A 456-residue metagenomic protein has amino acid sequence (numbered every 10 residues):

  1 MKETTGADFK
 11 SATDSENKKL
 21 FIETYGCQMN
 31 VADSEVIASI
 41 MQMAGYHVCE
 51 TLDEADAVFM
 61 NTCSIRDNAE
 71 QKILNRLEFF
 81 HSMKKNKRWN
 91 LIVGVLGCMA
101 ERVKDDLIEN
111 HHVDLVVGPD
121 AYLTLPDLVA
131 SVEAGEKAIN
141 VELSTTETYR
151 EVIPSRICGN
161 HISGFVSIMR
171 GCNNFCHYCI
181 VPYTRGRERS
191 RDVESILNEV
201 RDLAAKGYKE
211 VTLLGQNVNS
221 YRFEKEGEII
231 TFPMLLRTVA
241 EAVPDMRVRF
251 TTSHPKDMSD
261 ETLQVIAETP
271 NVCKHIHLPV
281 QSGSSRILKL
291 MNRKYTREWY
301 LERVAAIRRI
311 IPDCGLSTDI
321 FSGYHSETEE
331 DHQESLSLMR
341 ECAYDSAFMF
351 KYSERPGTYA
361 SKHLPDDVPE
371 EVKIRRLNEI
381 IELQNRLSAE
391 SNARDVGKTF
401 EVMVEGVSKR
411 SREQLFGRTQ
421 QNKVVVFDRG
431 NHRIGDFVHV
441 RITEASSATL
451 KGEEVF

Functional and structural regions predicted by a protein language model:
M1-Y221, T231, E261, I276 (+7 more regions): Proteins enriched for Cys/Gly/acidic motifs involved in redox and nucleic-acid/cofactor modification
T24, L290, A347, F427-D428: Thr-Gly-centered strand-to-loop micro-motif
N90-G97, A205-E329, R340: Conserved SAM/AdoMet-binding glycine-rich loop
L123, N174, N219, S285-R286 (+2 more regions): Glycine-centered loop/turn positions within well-structured domains that cap or flank conserved ligand/cofactor-binding
R156-I157, Q264-E268, V280, N392-R394 (+2 more regions): Replace "in large, NTP-powered and nucleic-acid-processing enzymes" with "in large, NTP-powered factors and other
G159-I162, C172-N174, V272, S282 (+5 more regions): Short flexible coil/turn linkers enriched for glycine and charged/polar residues that connect secondary-structure
C176, I196, L213, F250 (+7 more regions): Conserved, mostly hydrophobic/aromatic
A360-F456: Terminal RNA-binding accessory module
